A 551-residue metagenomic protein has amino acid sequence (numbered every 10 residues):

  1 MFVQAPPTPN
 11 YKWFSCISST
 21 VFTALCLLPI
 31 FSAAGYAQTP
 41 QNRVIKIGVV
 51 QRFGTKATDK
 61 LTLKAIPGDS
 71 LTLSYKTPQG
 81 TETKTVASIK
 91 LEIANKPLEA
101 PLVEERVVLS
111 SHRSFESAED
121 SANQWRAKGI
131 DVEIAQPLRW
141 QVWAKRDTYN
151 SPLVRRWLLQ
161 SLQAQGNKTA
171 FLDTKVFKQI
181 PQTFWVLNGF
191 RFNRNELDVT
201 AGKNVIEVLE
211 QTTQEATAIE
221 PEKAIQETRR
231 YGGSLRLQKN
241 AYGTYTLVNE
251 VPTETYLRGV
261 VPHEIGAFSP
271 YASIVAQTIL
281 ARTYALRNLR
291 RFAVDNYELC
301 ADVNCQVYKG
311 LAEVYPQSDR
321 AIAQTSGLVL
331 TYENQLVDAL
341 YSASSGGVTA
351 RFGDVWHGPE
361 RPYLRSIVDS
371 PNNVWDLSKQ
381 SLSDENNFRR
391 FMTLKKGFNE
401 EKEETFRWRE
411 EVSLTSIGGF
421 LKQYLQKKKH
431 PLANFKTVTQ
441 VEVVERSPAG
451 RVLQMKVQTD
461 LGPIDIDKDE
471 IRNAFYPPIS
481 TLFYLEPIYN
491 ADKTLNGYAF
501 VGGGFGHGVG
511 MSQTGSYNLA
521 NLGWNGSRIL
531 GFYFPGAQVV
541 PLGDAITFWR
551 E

Functional and structural regions predicted by a protein language model:
F2-P6, N10-E551: Conserved, single-site charged/polar hotspot
